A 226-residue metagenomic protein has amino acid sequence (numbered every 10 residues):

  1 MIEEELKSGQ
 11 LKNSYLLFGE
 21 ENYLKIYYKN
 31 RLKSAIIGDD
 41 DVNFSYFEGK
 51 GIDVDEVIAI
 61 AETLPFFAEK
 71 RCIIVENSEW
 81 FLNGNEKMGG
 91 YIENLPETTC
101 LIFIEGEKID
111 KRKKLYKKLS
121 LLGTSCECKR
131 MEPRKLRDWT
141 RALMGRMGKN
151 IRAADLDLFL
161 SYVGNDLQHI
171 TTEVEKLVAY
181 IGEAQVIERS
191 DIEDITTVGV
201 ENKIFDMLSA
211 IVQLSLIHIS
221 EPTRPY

Functional and structural regions predicted by a protein language model:
M1-L6: Pre-Walker A adenine-sensing motif
S8, K12-Y15, E20-Q213: Non-catalytic interfacial helical region
I217-Y226: Single conserved hydrophobic/aromatic residue that forms the stacking wall/gate of nucleotide- or nucleobase-binding
